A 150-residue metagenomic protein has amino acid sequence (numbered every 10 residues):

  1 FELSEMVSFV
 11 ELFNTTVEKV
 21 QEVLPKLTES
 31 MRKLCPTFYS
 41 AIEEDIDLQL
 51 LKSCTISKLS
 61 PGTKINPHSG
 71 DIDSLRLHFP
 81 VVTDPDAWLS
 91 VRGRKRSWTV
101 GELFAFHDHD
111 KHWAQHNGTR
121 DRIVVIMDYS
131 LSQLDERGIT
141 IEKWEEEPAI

Functional and structural regions predicted by a protein language model:
F1-S69, S74, D84-A87, E136-I150: Fe(II)/2-oxoglutarate oxygenase catalytic core
S57-L59, H68-S69, R92, F106-D108 (+1 more regions): Short His-Asn-centered micro-motif
T63, P85-A87, R94, D110 (+1 more regions): Short acidic/polar mixed-charge low-complexity motifs
H68, H78, H112: Histidine-centered active-site/metal-ligand motif
L75-P80, L103-A105, T119-R137: A short hydrophobic beta-strand segment most commonly corresponding to one strand of the jelly-roll/cupin
P80-V100: A short beta-strand-loop-beta hairpin characteristic of the jelly-roll/cupin
R96-K111: Conserved metal-binding segment of the jelly-roll/cupin
A114-N117: Asparagine-centered strand-capping/turn motif at beta-strand->loop junctions
